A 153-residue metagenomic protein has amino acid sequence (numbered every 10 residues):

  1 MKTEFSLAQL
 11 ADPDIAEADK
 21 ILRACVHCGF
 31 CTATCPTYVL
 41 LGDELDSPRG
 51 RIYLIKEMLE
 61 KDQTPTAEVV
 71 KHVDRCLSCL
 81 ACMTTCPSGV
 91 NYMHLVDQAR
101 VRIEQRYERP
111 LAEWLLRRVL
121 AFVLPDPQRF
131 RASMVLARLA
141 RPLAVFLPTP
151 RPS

Functional and structural regions predicted by a protein language model:
M1-K2, R151: Flexible inter-domain linker/hinge segments
K2-I15: A detector for short, charged/polar N-terminal pre-domain segments
P13-L22, D46, I52-S153: Iron-sulfur-cluster electron-transfer modules
C25: Short Cys/His-rich zinc-binding micro-motifs
G29-E57: N-terminal cofactor/phosphate-binding cores enriched in small/glycine residues, especially glycine-rich loops such as
